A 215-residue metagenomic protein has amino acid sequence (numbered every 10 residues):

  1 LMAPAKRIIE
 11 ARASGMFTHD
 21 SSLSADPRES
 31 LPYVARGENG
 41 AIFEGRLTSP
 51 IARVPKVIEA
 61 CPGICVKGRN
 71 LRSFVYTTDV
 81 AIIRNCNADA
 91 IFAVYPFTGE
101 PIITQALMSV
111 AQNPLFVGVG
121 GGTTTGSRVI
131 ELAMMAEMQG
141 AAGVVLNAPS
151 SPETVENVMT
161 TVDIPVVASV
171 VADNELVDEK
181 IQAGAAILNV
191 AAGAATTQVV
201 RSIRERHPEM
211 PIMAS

Functional and structural regions predicted by a protein language model:
A3-L115, G121-S127, M138: Conserved N-terminal beta1-alpha1 strand-loop-helix module at the mouth
G63-K67, A90-A93, L115-V119, V144-L146 (+3 more regions): Hydrophobic faces of well-ordered beta-strands that scaffold small-molecule active sites in alpha/beta enzyme cores
N87-A88, A111-P114, G140-A142, V162-P165 (+2 more regions): Glycine-enriched alpha-helix->loop->beta-strand junction motifs that scaffold or abut catalytic
Y95-A111, T124-V129, N147-D163, D173-D178 (+1 more regions): Active-site-adjacent beta->alpha loops and helix N-cap segments on the catalytic face of soluble alpha/beta enzymes
L132, E137, V144-P149: Long amphipathic alpha-helical segments with strong coiled-coil/leucine-zipper propensity
A185, V200-R204, P211-S215: Alpha-helical membrane segments in multi-pass integral membrane proteins
